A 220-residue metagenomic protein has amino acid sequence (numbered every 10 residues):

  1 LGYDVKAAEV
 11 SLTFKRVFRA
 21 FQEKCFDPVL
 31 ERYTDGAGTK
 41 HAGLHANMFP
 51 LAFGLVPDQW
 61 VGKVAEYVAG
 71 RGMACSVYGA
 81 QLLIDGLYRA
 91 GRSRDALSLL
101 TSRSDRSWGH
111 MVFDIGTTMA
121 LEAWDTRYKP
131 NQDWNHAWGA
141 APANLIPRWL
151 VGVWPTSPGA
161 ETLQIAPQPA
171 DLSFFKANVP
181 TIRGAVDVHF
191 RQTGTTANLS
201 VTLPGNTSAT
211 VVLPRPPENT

Functional and structural regions predicted by a protein language model:
L1-N131: Catalytic cores of carbohydrate-active enzymes
S11-L12, R16-R19, R94-T220: Non-catalytic C-terminal accessory modules of carbohydrate-active enzymes
